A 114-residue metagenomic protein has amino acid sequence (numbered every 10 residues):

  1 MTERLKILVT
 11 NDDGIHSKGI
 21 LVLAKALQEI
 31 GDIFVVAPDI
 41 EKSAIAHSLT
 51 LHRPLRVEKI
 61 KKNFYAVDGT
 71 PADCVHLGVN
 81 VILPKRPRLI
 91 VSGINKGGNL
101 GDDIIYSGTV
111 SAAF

Functional and structural regions predicted by a protein language model:
T2-I7, L21-R86: A cross-family phosphate/adenosyl-ligand binding-site feature
V9, S92-G93: Redox-cofactor binding/interface segments in oxidoreductases and associated redox assembly factors
D13, E41, T70-P71, N95-G98: Short glycine-rich anion-binding loops that position phosphate/pyrophosphate groups of nucleotides and phosphorylated
D13-L21: Short acidic, Gly/Ser-rich segments with clustered Asp/Glu that frequently serve as metal-coordination loops in enzyme
P87-R88, K96: Proline-aspartate-enriched helix->loop->beta-strand connector
G98-G108: Glycine/threonine-rich flexible loop motifs
G108-F114: Hydrophobic, well-structured mid-protein blocks that either form specific transmembrane helices
